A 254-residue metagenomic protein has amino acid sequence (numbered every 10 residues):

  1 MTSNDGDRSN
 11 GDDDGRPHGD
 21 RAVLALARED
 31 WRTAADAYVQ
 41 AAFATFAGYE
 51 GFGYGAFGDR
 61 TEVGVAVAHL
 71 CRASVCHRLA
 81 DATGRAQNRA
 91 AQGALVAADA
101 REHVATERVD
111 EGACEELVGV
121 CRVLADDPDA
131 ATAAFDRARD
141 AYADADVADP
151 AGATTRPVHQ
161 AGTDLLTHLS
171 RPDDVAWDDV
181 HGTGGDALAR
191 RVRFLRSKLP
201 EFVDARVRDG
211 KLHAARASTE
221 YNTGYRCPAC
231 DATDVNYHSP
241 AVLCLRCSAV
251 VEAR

Functional and structural regions predicted by a protein language model:
M1-G58, N222, C227-C230, D234-Y237 (+1 more regions): Terminal disorder- and signal-encoded targeting elements
D14-P150: Alpha-helical protein-protein interaction scaffolds
F57-T61, V65, D81, V104-T106 (+7 more regions): Structural signature of alpha-solenoid helical repeat scaffolds
A131-A134, A138, T154, D179 (+1 more regions): Domain-level recognition of nuclease-like catalytic cores that cleave nucleotide substrates
A161-R254: Cys/His-clustered metal-coordination modules, chiefly Zn-binding fingers
